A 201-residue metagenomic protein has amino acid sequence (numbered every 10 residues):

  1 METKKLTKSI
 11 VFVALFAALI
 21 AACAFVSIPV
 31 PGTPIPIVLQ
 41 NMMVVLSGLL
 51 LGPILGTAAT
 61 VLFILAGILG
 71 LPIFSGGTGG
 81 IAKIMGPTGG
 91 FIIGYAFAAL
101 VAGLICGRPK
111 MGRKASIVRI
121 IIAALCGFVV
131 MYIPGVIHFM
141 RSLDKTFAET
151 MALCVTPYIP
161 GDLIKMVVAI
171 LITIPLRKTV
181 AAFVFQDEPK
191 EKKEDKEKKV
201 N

Functional and structural regions predicted by a protein language model:
M1-L15, L153-N201: Alpha-helical transmembrane segments and their cytosolic interface
M1-T57: Hydrophobic transmembrane alpha-helices
I10-L15, M42-L46, G56-L62, T88-I93 (+3 more regions): Hydrophobic alpha-helical transmembrane segments
V11-V13, A22, I81-M131: Short helix-perturbing small/polar motifs within transmembrane alpha-helices
I20, A24, G48, G67 (+4 more regions): Structural signal for membrane-spanning alpha-helices in multi-pass inner-membrane proteins, emphasizing helix cores
A24-P36, I64-A98: Interfacial aromatic-anchored transmembrane helix boundaries in multi-pass membrane proteins
A59, F63, L71-F74, A98 (+6 more regions): Alpha-helical transmembrane segments and their lipid-water interface positions in multi-pass membrane proteins
L71-G77, H138-V155: Interfacial helix-loop-helix junctions of multi-pass membrane proteins
